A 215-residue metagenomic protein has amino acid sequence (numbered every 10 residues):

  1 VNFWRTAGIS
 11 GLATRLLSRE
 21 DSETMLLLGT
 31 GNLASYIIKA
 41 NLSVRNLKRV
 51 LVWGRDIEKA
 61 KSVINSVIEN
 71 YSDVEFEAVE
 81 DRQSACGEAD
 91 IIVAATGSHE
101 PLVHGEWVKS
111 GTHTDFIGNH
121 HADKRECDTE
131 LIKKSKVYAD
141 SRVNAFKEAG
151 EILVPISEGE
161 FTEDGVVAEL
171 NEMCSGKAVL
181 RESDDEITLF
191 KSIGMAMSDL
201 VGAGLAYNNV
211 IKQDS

Functional and structural regions predicted by a protein language model:
V1-R15: A glycine-rich, Thr/Ser-enriched phosphate-binding loop motif common to dinucleotide/cofactor-binding enzymes
L17-T24, N46, K109-S110: Short helix-loop-beta connector
M25-L26, T188: Conserved beta-strand elements of the Class I
G29-G31: Glycine-rich Rossmann-fold phosphate-binding loop(s) that bind the pyrophosphate of adenine dinucleotide cofactors
A34-S35: N-terminal Rossmann-fold NAD(P) dinucleotide-binding loop
S43-Y71: NAD(P)-binding Rossmann-fold cofactor-contacting core
V74-E160: Rossmann-like adenosine-cofactor binding region
K124-S215: Adenosine-phosphate binding glycine-rich loop
